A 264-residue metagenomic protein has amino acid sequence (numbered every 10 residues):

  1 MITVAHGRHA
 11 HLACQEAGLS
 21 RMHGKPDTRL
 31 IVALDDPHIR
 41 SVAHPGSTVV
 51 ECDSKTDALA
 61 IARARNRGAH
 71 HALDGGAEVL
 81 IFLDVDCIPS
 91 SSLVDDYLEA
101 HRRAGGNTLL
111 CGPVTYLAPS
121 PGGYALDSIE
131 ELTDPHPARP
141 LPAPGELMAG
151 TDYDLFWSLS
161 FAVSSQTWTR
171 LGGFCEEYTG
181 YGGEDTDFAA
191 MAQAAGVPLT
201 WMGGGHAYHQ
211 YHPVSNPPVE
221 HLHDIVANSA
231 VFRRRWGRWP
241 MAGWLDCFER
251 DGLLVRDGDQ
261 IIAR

Functional and structural regions predicted by a protein language model:
R8-M22: Short, well-formed alpha-helical segments that are part of the catalytic scaffolds of diverse glycosyltransferases
S20-T56: Acidic donor-binding segment of Leloir-type glycosyltransferases
K55-A72: Glycine-rich, basic loop-to-helix element that forms the pyrophosphate-binding segment of sugar-nucleotide handling
A77-I88: Short beta-strand-to-loop acidic/aromatic patch adjacent to the donor-nucleotide binding site
S92-I129: Conserved donor NDP-sugar-binding/catalytic core segment of glycosyltransferases
P113, E130-D154: Short, flexible, basic/aromatic active-site loop/helix in glycosyltransferases
L155-V163, T167-G172, E177-G205: A short, conserved alpha-helix in the catalytic core of glycosyltransferases
M202-P218, V231-F232: Active-site donor/metal-binding and catalytic loop motifs of nucleotide-sugar-dependent glycosylation enzymes
